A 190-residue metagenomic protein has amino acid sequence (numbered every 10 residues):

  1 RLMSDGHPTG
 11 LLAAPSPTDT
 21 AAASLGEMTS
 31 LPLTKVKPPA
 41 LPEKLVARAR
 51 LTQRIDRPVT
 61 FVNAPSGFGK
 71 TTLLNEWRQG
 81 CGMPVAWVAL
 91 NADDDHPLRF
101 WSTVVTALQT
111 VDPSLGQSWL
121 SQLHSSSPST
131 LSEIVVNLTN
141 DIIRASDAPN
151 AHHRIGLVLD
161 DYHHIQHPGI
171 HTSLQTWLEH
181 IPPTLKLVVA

Functional and structural regions predicted by a protein language model:
L2-L25: Interdomain "pre-motor" coupling segment immediately N-terminal to P-loop NTPase/helicase cores
L12, S66-F68, T72-I155, H164-Q166: Conserved phosphate-binding/catalytic loops and adjacent sensor/switch elements of nucleotide-binding enzymes, spanning
P17-R54, Q117-L123: Conserved adenine-nucleotide phosphate-binding loops and their immediately adjacent elements
T52, T139, H171-Q175: A short, noncatalytic alpha-helical element within ATPase nucleotide-binding/catalytic domains
V59, H164-G169, Q175-A190: Sensor-1/coupling segment of RecA-like P-loop NTPase cores
V62: Hydrophobic anchor at the beta1->P-loop junction of P-loop NTPases
W87, L157, L187-V189: Structural beta-sheet core signal
D160-D161: Walker B catalytic acidic pair
